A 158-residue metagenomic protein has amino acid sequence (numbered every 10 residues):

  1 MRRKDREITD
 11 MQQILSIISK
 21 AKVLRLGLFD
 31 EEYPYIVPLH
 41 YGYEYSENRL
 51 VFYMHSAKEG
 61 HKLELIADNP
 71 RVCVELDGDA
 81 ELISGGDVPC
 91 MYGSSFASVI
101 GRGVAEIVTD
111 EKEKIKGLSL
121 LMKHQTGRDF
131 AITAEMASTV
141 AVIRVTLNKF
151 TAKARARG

Functional and structural regions predicted by a protein language model:
M1-S19: Extreme N-terminal tail/first-helix region
R2-R3, A80-G158: Charged, gly/pro-rich active-site loop segments
I8-T9, K20-R25, Q125-R128: Short Pro/Gly-enriched beta-strand edge/turn motifs at strand-loop
M11, E59-G60: Structural motif corresponding to alpha-helix initiation and N-cap regions
I17, G42-E44, E64-I66, C90-G93 (+1 more regions): Short, conserved, surface-exposed binding loops centered on an aromatic residue
S19, E59, A67-V72, K123-G127: Short, intrinsically disordered, mixed-charge
A21-K58, V74: Short beta-strand segments
H61-G85, P89-G93: Helix-adjacent hinge/juxtasegments
